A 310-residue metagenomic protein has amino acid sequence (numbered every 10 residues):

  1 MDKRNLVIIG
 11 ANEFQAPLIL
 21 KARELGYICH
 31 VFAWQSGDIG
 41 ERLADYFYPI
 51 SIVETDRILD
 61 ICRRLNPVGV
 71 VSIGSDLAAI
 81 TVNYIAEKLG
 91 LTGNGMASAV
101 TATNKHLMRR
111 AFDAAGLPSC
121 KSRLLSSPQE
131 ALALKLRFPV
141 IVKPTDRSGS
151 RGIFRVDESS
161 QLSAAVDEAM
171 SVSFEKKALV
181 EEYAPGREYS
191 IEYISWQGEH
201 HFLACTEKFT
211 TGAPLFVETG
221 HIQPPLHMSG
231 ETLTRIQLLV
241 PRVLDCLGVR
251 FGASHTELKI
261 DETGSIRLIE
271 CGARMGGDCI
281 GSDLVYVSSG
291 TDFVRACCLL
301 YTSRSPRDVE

Functional and structural regions predicted by a protein language model:
D2-L6: Extreme N-terminal starter segment of soluble prokaryotic enzymes
I8-Q15: Glycine-rich adenosine-cofactor-binding loop
A16-E24, A86: Surface-exposed amphipathic alpha-helices with a cationic face
F32-D38: Short, polar loop motifs at secondary-structure junctions
E41-S126: Conserved N-proximal alpha/beta basic substrate-recognition cap immediately N-terminal to, or forming the N-lobe
T103-L179, A184-P185, W196-Q197, L226-L238 (+1 more regions): Active-site nucleotide/adenylate-binding loops and adjacent lid/helix of ATP-dependent enzymes
A169-K177, A184-L226, T234-L268, G272-G281 (+1 more regions): Phosphate-binding core of ATP-grasp and ATP-grasp-like enzymes
Y301, P306-E310: Single conserved hydrophobic/aromatic residue that forms the stacking wall/gate of nucleotide- or nucleobase-binding
